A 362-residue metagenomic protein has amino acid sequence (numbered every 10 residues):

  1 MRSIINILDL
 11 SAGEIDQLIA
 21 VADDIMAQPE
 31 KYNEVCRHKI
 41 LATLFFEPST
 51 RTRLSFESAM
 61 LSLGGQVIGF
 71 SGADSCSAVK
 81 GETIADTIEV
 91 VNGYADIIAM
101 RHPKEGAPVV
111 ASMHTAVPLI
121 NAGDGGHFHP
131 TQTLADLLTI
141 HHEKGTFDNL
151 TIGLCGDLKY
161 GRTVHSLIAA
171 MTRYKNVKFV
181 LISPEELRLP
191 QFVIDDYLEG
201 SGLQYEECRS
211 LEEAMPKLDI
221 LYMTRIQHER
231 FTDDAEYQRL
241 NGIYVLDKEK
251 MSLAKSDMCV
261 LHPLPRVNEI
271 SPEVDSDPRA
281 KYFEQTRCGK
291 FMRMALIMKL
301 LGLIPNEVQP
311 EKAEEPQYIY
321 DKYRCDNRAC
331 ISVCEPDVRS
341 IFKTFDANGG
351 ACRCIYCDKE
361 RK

Functional and structural regions predicted by a protein language model:
M1-L54, S58: Positively charged, low-complexity intrinsically disordered leader regions
E34-H141, N268-S271: Phosphate/diphosphate ligand-binding glycine-rich loop within oxidoreductases
F46-A59, H142-M223, A351-E360: Glycine-rich phosphate/diphosphate-binding loop of Rossmann-like nucleotide-binding domains
Y197-V274, R279: Rossmann-like adenosine-cofactor binding region
D257-M258, P263-V308: Adenosine-phosphate binding glycine-rich loop
Y320-Y323, R328, C352-I355: Cys/His-enriched microdomains
A329-C334, R361: Cys/His-rich microdomains that often coordinate metals
V338-C352: Short linker/helix segments within small regulatory modules
